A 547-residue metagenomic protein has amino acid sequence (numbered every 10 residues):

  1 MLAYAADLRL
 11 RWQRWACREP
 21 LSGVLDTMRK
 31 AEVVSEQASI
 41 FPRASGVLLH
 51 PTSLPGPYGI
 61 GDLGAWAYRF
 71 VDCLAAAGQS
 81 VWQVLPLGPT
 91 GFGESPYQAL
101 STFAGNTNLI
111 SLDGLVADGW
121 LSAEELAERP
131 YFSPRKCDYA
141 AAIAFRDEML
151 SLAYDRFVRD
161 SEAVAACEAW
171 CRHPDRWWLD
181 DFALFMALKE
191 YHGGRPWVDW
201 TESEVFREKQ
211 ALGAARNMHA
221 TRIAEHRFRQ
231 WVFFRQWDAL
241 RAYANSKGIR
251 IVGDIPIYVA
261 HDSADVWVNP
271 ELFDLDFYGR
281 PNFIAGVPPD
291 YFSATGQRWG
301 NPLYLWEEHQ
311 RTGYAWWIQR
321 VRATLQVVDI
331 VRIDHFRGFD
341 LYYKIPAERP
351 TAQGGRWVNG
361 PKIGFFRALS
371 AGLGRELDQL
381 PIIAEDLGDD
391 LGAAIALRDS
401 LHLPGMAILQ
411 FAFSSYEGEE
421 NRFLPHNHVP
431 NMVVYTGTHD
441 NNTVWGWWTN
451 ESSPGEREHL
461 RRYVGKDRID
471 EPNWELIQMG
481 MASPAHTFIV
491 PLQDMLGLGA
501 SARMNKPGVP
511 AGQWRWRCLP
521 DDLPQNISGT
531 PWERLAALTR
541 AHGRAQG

Functional and structural regions predicted by a protein language model:
W12-W15: Tryptophan (W) side chains
L25-S53, P57-A65, A77: Mature N-terminal, pre-catalytic/accessory segment of carbohydrate-active enzymes
S35-R43, L48-H50, G93-F234, V259-I489 (+3 more regions): Alpha-amylase-like alpha-glycosidases and glucanotransferases acting on alpha-linked glucans and related
D62-D72, Y314-A323: Short, acidic/polar
W66-L87: Catalytic domains of carbohydrate-active enzymes, especially glycoside hydrolases
H226-Y258: Conserved, well-ordered alpha-helix/loop/beta-strand core segments that scaffold catalytic motifs
G497-G547: Structured C-terminal cap/extension of enzyme domains
